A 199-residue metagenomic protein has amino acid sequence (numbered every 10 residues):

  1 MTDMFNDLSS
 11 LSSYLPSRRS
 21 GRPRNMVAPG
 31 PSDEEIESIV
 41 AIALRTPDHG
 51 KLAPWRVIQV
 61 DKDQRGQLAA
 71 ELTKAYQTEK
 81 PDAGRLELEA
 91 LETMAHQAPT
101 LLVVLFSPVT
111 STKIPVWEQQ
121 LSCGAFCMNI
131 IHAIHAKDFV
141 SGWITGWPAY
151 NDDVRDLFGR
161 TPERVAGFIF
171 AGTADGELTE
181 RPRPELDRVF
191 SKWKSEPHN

Functional and structural regions predicted by a protein language model:
M1-Q97, H198-N199: N-terminal amphipathic, basic helical "cap/leader" segment at the start of enzyme domains
T2-S17, R164-N199: C-terminal helix-cap and adjacent tail motif
A43, L102, P108-D156: Small-aliphatic-rich amphipathic alpha-helix that forms the alpha element of a beta-alpha
L52-W55, A136, A166: Short secondary-structure junction motifs
Q77, H96-V109: Acidic-glycine-rich active-site phosphate/pyrophosphate-binding loop
Q97-T100, F139, P162-V165: Short coil/turn connectors at secondary-structure junctions
V154-A166: Short, electropositive alpha-helical surface patch
